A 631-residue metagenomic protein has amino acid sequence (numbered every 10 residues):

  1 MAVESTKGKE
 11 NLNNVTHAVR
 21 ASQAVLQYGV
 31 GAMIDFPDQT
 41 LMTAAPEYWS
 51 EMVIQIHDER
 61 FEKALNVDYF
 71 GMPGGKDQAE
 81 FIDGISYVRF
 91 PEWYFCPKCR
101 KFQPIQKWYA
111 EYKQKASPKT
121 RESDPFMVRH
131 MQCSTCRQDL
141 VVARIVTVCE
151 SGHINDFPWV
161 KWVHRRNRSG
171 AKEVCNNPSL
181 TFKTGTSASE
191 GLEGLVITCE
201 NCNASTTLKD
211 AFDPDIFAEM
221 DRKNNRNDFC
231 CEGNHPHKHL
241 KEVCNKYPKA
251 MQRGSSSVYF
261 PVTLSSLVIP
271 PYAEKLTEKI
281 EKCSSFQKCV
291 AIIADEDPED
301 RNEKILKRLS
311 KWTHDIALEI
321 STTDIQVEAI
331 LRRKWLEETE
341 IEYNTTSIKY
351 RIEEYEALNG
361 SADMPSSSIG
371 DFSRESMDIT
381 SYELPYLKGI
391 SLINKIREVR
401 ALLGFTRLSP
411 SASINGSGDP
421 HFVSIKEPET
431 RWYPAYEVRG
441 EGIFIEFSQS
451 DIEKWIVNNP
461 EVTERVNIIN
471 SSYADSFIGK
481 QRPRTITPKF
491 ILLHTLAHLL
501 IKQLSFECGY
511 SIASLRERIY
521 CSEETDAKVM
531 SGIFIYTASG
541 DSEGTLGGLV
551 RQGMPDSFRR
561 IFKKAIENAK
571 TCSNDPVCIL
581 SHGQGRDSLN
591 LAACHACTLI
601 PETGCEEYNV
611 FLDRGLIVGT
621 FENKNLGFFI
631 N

Functional and structural regions predicted by a protein language model:
M1-V163, V174-S179, K183, R222 (+1 more regions): Extended, well-ordered protein cores
K161-H164, A211-I216: A short, sequence-level motif marking secondary-structure junctions
T186-S189, L195-T198, S205-L208: Extended charged low-complexity segments that act as oligomerization/scaffolding linkers
